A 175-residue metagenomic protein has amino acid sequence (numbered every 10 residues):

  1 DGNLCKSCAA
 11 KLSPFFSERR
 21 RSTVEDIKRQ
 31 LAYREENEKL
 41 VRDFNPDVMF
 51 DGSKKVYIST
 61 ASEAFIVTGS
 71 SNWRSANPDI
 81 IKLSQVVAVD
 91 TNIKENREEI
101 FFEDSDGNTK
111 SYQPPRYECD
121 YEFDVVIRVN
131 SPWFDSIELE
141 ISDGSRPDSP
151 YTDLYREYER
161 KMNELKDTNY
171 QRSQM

Functional and structural regions predicted by a protein language model:
D1-K6, V89: Short intrinsically disordered, low-complexity coil segments enriched in acidic
N3, A9-A76: Anionic N-terminal interaction surfaces
K6, K11, K28, K39 (+6 more regions): Context-gated lysine
A61, I81, D120-E122: Short connector loops at helix/strand junctions that flank enzyme active sites, especially segments positioning acidic
I66-P78, E98, T109-P115: Short secondary-structure capping micro-motifs at structural edges
S75-V87: Short coil-to-beta-strand transition motifs
V87-M175: Acidic, Ser/Thr- and proline-rich intrinsically disordered linker/docking segments of eukaryotic scaffolds
